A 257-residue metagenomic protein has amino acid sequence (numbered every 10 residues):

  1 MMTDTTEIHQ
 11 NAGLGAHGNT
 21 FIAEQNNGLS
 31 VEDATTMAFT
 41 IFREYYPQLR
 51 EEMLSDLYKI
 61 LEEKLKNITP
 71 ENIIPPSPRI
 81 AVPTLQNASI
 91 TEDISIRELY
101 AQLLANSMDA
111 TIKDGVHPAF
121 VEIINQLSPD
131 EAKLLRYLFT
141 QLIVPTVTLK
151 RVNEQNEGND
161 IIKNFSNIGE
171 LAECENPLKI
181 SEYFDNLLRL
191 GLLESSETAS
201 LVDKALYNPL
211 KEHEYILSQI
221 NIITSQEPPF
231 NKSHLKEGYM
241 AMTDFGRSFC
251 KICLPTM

Functional and structural regions predicted by a protein language model:
M1-E51: Long, low-complexity intrinsically disordered regions enriched in small/polar and proline/glycine residues
A34-A38, F42-I90: Extended, charge-enriched "interface" segments that sit outside catalytic cores
I73-Q141: Long, low-complexity, charged/polar intrinsically disordered regions in eukaryotic proteins
P75-R79, E170-L201: Short amphipathic alpha-helical interaction segments
G115-E122, Q126-K133, E175-L188, L235-E237 (+1 more regions): Short, well-structured alpha-helical interface segments that form or flank functional binding sites
G115-E173: Short amphipathic alpha-helical interface segments
P145-E157, S195-I216: Internal, charge-rich low-complexity segments
D203-M257: Short, amphipathic alpha-helical interaction segments positioned at domain boundaries
